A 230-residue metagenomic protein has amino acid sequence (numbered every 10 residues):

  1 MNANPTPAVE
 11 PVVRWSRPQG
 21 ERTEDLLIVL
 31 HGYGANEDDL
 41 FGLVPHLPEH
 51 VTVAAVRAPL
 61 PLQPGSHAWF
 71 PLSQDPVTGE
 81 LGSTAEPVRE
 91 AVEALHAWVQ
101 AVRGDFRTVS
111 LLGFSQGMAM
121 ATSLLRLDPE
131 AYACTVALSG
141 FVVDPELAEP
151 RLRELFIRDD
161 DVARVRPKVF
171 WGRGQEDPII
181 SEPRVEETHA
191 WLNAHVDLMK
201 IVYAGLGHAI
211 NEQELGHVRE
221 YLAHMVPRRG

Functional and structural regions predicted by a protein language model:
P5-S110: Serine-hydrolase catalytic machinery in alpha/beta-hydrolase-like enzymes
G34, D144, Q175-I180, H208-A209: Acidic catalytic loop of the alpha/beta-hydrolase fold
G65-S73, G140-K168: Flexible "cap/lid" loop of the alpha/beta hydrolase fold
L111-G113, L138: Short beta-strand immediately N-terminal to the catalytic nucleophile in serine-hydrolase-like folds
G113-G117, A121: Gly/Ala-rich beta-loop-alpha elbow adjacent to hydrolase catalytic centers
E130-V143: A conserved short beta-strand
V165, F170-R173, D177: Short beta-strand/loop motif that positions the catalytic acidic residue of the alpha/beta-hydrolase fold
P183-G230: C-terminal catalytic histidine-bearing segment of alpha/beta-hydrolase fold enzymes
